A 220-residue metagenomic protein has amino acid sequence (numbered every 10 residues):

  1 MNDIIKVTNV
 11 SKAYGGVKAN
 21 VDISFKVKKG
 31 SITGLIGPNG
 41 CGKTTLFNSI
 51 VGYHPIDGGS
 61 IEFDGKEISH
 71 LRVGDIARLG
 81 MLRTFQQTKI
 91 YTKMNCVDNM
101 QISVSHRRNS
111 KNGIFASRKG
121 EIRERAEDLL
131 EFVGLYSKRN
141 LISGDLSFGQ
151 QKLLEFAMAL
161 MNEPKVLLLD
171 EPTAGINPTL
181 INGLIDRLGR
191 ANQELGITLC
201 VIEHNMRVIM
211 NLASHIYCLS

Functional and structural regions predicted by a protein language model:
I36-P38: The feature captures the beta-strand-to-loop junction immediately N-terminal to the Walker
V51: Helix-to-loop junction immediately C-terminal to a conserved catalytic motif
G59-K66, L79: Conserved ABC transporter NBD signature motif
G113-K138, T179, D186-G189, T198: Conserved ABC ATPase "signature" region
E163: Conserved catalytic motifs of ABC-family nucleotide-binding domains
L167-E171: Catalytic Walker B motif of ABC-type/P-loop ATPase nucleotide-binding domains
